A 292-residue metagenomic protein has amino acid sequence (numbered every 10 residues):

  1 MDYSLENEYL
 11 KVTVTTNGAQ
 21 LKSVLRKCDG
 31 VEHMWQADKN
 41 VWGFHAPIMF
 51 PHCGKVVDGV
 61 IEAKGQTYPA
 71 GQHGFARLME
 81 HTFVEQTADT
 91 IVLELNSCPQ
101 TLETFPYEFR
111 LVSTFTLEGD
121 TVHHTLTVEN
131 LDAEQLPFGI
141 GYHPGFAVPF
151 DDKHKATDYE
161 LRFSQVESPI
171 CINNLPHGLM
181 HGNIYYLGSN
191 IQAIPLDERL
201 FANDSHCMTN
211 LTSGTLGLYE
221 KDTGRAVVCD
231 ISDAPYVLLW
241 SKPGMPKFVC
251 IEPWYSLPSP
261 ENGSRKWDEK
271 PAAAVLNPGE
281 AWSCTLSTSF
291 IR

Functional and structural regions predicted by a protein language model:
M1-E8: Short, Gly/Pro- and small/polar-rich lid/capping loops
E8-T67: Acidic-aromatic substrate-binding/catalytic surfaces of carbohydrate-active enzymes
V14, I61-P69, L126, A274-I291: Short Pro-Gly-centered flexible turn/kink motifs
Q66-G119: Extended, loop-rich substrate-binding clefts of extracytoplasmic carbohydrate-active enzymes
V84-I91, T116-T121, K153, E220 (+2 more regions): A short, structured loop/turn motif at beta-sheet edges
S97-D151: Acidic, contiguous internal or C-terminal segments within carbohydrate-active enzymes that form a structured patch used
V148, D152-S232: Active-site/ligand-binding surface loops and adjacent short beta/alpha elements that line catalytic pockets across
A226-R292: Active-site pocket scaffolds in enzymes
